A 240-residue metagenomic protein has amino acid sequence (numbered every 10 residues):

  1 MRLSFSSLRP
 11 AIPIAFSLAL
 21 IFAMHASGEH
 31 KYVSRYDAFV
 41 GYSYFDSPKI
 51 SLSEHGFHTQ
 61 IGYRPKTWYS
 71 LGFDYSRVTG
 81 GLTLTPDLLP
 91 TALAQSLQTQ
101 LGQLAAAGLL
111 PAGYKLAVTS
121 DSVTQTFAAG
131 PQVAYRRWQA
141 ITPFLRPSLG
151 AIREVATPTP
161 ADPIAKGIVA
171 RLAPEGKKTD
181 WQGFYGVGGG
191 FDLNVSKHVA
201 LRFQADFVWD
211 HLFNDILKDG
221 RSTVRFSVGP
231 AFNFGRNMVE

Functional and structural regions predicted by a protein language model:
M1-Y32, G235-E240: Cleavable N-terminal export/targeting peptides
A26-P65, R77, R225-E240: Short glycine/proline- and aromatic-enriched beta-strand/turn motifs that initiate or cap beta-hairpins
S34, S53-F57, G81, D121-F127 (+3 more regions): Residues that define the transmembrane beta-barrel architecture of outer-membrane proteins
Y36, W68-F73, Q139-I141, L193 (+2 more regions): Repeated loop/turn-to-beta-strand initiation elements of outer-membrane beta-barrel proteins
V40-Y42, T59-P65, A129-V133, P147-A151 (+4 more regions): Residues on the lipid-exposed face of transmembrane beta-strands in outer-membrane beta-barrel proteins
Y44-P48, G113-T119, V169-K177, L212-K218: Extracellular loop and loop/strand-boundary signature of outer-membrane beta-barrel proteins
Y63-G167, S227-N233: Gram-negative (and chloroplast) outer-membrane scaffold detector with strong preference for beta-barrel transmembrane
A94-Q103, S196-E240: Predominantly the C-terminal beta-signal and adjacent terminal strand-loop region of outer-membrane beta-barrel
